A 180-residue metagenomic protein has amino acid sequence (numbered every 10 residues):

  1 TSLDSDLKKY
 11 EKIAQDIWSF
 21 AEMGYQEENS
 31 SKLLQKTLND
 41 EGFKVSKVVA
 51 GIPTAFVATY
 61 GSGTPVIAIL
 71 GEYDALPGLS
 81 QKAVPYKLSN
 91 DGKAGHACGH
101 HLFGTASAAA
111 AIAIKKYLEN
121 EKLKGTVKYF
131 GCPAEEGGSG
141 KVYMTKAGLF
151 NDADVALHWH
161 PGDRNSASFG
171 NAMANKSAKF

Functional and structural regions predicted by a protein language model:
S2-H96, H101, T105-G125: Acidic/His- and Gly-rich active-site-bordering loop/insert found across diverse amide/peptide-bond hydrolases
P85-G95, H101-L102, E121-F180: Histidine/acidic-residue-rich, glycine-tolerant segments that coordinate divalent metal ions
